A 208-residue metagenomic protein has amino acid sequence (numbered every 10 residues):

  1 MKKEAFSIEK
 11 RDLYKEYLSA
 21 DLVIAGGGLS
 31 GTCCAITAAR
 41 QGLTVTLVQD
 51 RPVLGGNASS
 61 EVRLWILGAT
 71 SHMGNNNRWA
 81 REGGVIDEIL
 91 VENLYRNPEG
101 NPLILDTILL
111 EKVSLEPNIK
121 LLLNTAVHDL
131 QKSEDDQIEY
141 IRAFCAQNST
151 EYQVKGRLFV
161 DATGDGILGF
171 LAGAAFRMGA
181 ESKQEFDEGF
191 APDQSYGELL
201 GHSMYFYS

Functional and structural regions predicted by a protein language model:
M1-K3, E9-S19, T37, L43-T44 (+5 more regions): Conserved N-terminal/central alpha/beta ligand/cofactor-binding core
L18-A20, N148-L158: Core beta-strand elements of the Rossmann-like FAD/NAD(P) dinucleotide-binding domain in flavoenzyme oxidoreductases
G26-L29: Glycine-rich Rossmann-fold phosphate-binding loop(s) that bind the pyrophosphate of adenine dinucleotide cofactors
Q131-Q153: Conserved beta-strand-loop-beta-strand element in the redox core of flavoprotein oxidoreductases
D161-M178: Flavin (primarily FAD) binding-site architecture
S182, F190-S208: Mid-to-C-terminal "cap/lid" subdomains and adjacent gly/pro-rich loops that border and regulate access to redox
